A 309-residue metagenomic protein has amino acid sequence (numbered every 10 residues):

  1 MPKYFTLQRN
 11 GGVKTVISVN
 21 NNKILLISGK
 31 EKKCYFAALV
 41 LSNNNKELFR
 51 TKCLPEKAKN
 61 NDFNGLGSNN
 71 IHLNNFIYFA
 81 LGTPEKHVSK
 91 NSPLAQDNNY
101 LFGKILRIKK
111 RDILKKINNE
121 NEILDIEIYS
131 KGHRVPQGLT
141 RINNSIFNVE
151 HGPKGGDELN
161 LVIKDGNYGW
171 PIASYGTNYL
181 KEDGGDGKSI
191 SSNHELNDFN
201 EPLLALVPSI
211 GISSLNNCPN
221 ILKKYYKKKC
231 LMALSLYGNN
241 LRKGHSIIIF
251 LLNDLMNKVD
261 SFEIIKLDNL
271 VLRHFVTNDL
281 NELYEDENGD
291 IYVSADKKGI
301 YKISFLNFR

Functional and structural regions predicted by a protein language model:
M1, Q8-V19: Long, well-ordered hydrophobic secondary-structure segments characteristic of membrane-embedded and membrane-proximal
T6, G11-V13, T83-L270, D286 (+1 more regions): Beta-propeller domain segments
N10-V13, K33-I71: Asp-box/WD-like beta-propeller blade repeats and closely related beta-sheet repeat scaffolds
N20, Y35, L73, L101 (+4 more regions): Short loop/turn segments that connect beta-strands within the blades of beta-propeller domains, predominantly WD40
N22-K23, F76, S145, D290: Conserved core beta-strand positions within WD40 beta-propeller blades
L25-I27, F79-A80, N148-E150, M232-L234 (+1 more regions): Residue position within the beta-strands of beta-propeller blades
G65-G82, G103: Aromatic- and glycine-enriched pocket-lining scaffold segments that form the walls of small-molecule binding clefts
E282-R309: Blade-level signature of beta-propeller repeat domains, shared across WD40, Kelch, NHL, RCC1 and BNR/Asp-box propellers
